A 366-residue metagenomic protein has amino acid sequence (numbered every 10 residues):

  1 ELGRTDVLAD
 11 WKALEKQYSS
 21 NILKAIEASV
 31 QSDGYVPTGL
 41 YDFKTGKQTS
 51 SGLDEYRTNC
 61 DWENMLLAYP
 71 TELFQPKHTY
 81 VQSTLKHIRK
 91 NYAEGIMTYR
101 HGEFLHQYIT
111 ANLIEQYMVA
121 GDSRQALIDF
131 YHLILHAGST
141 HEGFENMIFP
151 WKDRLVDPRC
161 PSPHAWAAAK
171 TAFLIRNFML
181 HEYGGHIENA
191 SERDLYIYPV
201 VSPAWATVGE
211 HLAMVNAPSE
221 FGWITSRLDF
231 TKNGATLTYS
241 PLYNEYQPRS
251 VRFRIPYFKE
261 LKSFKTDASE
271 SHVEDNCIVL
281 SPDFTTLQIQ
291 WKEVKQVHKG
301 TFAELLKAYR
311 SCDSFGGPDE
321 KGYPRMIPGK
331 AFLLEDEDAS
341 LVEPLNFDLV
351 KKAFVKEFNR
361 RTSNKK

Functional and structural regions predicted by a protein language model:
L2, A25, S29, F178-E182: Change "in soluble alpha/beta enzymes" to "in soluble alpha/beta proteins
L2-A13: Inter-helical turn/loop segments and adjacent helix faces that build the functional surface of alpha-helical bundle
D10, N21, L66, T79-T84 (+2 more regions): Exposed alpha-helical structural elements
A13-K16, Y35-H186, Q247-R249: Active-site core of glycosidic bond-cleaving carbohydrate-active enzymes
N21-P37, Y41: Low-complexity, Ser/Thr/Pro/Gly-enriched N-terminal "stalk/linker" regions
R124-R361: Non-catalytic C-terminal accessory modules of carbohydrate-active enzymes
N364-K366: Short, solvent-exposed mixed-charge patches
